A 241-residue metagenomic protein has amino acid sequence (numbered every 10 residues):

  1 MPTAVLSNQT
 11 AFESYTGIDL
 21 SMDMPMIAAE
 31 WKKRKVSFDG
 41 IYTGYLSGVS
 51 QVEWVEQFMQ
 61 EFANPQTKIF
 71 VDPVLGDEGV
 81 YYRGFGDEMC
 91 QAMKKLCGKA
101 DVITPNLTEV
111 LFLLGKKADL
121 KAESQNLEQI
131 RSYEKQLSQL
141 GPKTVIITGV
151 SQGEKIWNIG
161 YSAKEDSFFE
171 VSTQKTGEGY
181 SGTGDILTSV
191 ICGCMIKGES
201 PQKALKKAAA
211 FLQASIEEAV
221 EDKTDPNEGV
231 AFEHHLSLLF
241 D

Functional and structural regions predicted by a protein language model:
M1-V71, L75-R83, H234-S237: Conserved N-terminal subdomain of the carbohydrate kinase-like
D23-M26, K95, S132, K203-F211: A non-catalytic, amphipathic alpha-helix used as a structural packing/dimerization or gating element in enzyme scaffolds
E30-R34, E61-F62, K99, I103 (+4 more regions): Change "in soluble alpha/beta enzymes" to "in soluble alpha/beta proteins
S47, L75-D77, E109, S151 (+1 more regions): Active-site-proximal loop/turn and secondary-structure-junction residues that shape catalytic pockets, frequently
R83-F168: Conserved phosphate/ATP/ADP-binding segment of small-molecule kinases
F112, E178-P201, L205: Short, small-residue alpha-helix embedded
S167-S181: Short pre-catalytic strand/loop immediately N-terminal to key active-site residues, enriched for Gly-Thr
Q202-D241: Charged C-terminal helix
